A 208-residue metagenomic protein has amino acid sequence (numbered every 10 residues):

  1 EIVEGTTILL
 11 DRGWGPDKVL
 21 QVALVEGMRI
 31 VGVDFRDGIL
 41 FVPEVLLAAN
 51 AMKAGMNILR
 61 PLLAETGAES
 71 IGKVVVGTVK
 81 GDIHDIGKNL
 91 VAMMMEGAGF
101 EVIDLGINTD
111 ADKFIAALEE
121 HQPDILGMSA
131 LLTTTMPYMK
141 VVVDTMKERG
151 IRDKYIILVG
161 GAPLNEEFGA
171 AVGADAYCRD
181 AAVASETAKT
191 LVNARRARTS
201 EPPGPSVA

Functional and structural regions predicted by a protein language model:
E1-T66: Long amphipathic alpha-helical segments
V31-G32, K73-T78, M128-S129: Short, hydrophobic beta-strand segments
L63-K80: Glycine/charge-rich, flexible interdomain linkers and switch-proximal surface loops that mediate coupling
K88-A98, I103-A174, D180-K189: Cofactor-cradling patches in redox/metallo enzymes
S185-A208: A charged, well-structured terminal subsegment
